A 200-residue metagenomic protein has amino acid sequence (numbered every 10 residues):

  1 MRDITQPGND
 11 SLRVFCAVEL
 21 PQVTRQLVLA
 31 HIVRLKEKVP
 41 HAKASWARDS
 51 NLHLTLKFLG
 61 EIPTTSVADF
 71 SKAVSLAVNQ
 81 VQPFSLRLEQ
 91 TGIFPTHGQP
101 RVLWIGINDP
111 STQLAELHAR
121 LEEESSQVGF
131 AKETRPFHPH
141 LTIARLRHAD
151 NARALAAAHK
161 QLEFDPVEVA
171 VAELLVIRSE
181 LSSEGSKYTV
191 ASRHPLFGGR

Functional and structural regions predicted by a protein language model:
M1-R200: Histidine-dependent nucleotide/RNA phosphoesterase domain, centered on the 2H-phosphoesterase fold with its duplicated
